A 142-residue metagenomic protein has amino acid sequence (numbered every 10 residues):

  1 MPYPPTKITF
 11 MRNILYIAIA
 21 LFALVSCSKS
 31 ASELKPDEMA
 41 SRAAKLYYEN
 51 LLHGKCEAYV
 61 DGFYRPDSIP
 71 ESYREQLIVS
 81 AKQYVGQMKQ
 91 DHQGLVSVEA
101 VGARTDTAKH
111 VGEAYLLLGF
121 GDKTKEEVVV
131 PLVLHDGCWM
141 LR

Functional and structural regions predicted by a protein language model:
M1-C27: Sec-dependent bacterial lipoprotein signal peptides
L15-A20, S28, D37, S41 (+1 more regions): Short, intrinsically disordered, low-complexity terminal segments
C27-H53: Short, low-complexity N-terminal intrinsically disordered segments enriched in polar/charged residues
S28, E57, G137-W139: Sequence contexts marking disulfide-bonded cysteines in secreted/extracellular proteins
S41-R42, L46, E57-T107: Short solvent-exposed beta->alpha transition segments
Y48-L52, D61-D67, E113-L117: N-terminal non-globular leader segments, chiefly Sec-dependent signal peptides
E99-R142: Exposed beta-sheet edge and beta->alpha loop/turn motif
